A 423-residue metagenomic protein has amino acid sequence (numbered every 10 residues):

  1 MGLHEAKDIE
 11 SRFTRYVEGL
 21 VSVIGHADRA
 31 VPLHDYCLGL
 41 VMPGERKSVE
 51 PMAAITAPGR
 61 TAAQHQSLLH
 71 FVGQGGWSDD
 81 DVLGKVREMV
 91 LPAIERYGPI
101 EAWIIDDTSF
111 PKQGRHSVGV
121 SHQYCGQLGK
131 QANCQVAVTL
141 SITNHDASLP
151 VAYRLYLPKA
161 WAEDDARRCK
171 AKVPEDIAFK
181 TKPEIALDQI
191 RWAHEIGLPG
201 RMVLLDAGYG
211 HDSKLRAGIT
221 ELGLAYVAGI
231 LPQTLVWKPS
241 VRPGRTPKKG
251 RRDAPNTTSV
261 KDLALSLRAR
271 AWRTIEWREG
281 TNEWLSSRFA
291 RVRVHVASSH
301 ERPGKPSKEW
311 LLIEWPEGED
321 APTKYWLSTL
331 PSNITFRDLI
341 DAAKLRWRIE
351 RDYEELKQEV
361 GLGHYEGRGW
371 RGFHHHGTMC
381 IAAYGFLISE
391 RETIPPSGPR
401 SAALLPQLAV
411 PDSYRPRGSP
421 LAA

Functional and structural regions predicted by a protein language model:
M1-R29, L40, L157, D164 (+6 more regions): A short, flexible helix-boundary coil/loop motif
G2-L204, G208-A228, P232-L235, R242 (+2 more regions): Conserved, well-structured functional cores that handle cations and Mg-NTP chemistry
L40-G44, T56, V72-G75, L330 (+3 more regions): Generic structural signal for hydrophobic core residues of well-folded globular domains
I105-S109, Y209, N256-T257, K261-L265 (+1 more regions): Short amphipathic alpha-helical "interface-anchor" segments enriched in bulky aromatics
A132-C134, T220, K305-S307, E319-D320 (+1 more regions): A short, structural micro-pattern
V136, R348, D352, H375-I381: Catalytic-loop motifs flanking and including active-site residues across diverse enzymes
T139, S328, D341, I381-A383: Conserved, well-structured core segments
V296-I334, W347: Charge-patterned, long linear interaction tracts outside catalytic cores
